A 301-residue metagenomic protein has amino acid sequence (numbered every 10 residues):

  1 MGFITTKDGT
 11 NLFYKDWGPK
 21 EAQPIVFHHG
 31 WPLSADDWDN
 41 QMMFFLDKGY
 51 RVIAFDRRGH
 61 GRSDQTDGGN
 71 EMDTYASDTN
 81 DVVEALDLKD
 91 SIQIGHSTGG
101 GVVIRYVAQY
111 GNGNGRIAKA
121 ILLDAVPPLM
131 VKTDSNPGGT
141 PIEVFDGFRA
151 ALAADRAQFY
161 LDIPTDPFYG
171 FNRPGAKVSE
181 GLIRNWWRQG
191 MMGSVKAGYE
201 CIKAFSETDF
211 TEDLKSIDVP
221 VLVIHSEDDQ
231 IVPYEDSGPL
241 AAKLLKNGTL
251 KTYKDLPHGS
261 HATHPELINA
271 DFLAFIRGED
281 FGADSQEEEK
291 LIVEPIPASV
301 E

Functional and structural regions predicted by a protein language model:
D8-Q65: Conserved HGGG/HGGXW glycine-rich cap/lid loop of the alpha/beta-hydrolase fold
H29-W31, S91, G95-G100: Conserved alpha/beta-hydrolase "nucleophile elbow" surrounding the catalytic nucleophile
T74-S91: Conserved acidic catalytic loop of the alpha/beta-hydrolase fold
I104-A154: Flexible "cap/lid" loop of the alpha/beta hydrolase fold
P128-T140, A150-K215: Conserved alpha/beta-hydrolase catalytic His-Asp/Glu region
I217, V223-H225, D229: Short beta-strand/loop motif that positions the catalytic acidic residue of the alpha/beta-hydrolase fold
Q230-D236: Conserved alpha/beta-hydrolase "acid-adjacent" motif
N247-E301: Catalytic active-site module of serine/aspartate enzymes centered on a nucleophile-bearing elbow/loop
